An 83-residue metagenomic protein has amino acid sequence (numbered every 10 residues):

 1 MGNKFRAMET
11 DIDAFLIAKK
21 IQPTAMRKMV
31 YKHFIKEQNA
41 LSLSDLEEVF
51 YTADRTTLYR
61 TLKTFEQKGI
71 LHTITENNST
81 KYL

Functional and structural regions predicted by a protein language model:
R6-K20: Short, Lys/Arg-enriched N-terminal segment that forms or immediately precedes the first helix of a structured domain
I21, I35-Q38: Short helix-capping/hinge SLiMs at alpha-helix to coil transitions
K28-H33: Pre-recognition alpha-helix immediately N-terminal to the DNA-recognition helix within helix-turn-helix or winged-helix
N39-V49: Short acidic, hydrophobic short linear motifs in intrinsically disordered regions
A53-D54: Short coil turns linking two alpha-helices in DNA-binding domains
L62-K63: Short, hydrophobic-biased segments on the C-terminal half of alpha helices that form "recognition helices"
E66-T75: A short, conserved structural fragment
T75-K81: Short, Lys/Arg-rich nucleic-acid/phosphate-binding segment
